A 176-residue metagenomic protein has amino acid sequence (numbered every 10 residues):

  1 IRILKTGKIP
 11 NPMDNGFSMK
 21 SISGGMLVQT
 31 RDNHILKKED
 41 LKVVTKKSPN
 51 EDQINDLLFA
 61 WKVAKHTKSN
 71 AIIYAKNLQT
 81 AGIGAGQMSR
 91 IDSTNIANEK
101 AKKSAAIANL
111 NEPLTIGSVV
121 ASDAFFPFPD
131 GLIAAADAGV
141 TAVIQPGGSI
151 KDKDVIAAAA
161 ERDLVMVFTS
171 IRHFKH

Functional and structural regions predicted by a protein language model:
I1-H176: ATP-dependent carboxylate/acyl-activation modules
